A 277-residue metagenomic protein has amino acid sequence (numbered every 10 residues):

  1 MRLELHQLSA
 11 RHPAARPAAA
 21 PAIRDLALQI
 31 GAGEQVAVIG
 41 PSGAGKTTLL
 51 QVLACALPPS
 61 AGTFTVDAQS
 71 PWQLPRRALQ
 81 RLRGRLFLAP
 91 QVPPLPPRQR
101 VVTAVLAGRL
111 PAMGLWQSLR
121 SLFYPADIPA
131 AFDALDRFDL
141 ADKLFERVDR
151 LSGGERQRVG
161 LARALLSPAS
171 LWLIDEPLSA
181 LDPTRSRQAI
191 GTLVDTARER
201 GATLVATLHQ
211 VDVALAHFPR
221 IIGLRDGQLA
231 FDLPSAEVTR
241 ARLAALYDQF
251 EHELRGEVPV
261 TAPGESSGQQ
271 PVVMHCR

Functional and structural regions predicted by a protein language model:
A54: Helix-to-loop junction immediately C-terminal to a conserved catalytic motif
G62-S70: Conserved ABC transporter NBD signature motif
P71-F87, Q117-Y124: ABC ATPase NBD coupling module
S118-K143: Conserved ABC ATPase "signature" region
R147-L151, E155: Conserved ABC ATPase signature
W172-D175: Catalytic Walker B motif of ABC-type/P-loop ATPase nucleotide-binding domains
L208-H209: H-loop/switch region of ABC-family ATPase nucleotide-binding domains
